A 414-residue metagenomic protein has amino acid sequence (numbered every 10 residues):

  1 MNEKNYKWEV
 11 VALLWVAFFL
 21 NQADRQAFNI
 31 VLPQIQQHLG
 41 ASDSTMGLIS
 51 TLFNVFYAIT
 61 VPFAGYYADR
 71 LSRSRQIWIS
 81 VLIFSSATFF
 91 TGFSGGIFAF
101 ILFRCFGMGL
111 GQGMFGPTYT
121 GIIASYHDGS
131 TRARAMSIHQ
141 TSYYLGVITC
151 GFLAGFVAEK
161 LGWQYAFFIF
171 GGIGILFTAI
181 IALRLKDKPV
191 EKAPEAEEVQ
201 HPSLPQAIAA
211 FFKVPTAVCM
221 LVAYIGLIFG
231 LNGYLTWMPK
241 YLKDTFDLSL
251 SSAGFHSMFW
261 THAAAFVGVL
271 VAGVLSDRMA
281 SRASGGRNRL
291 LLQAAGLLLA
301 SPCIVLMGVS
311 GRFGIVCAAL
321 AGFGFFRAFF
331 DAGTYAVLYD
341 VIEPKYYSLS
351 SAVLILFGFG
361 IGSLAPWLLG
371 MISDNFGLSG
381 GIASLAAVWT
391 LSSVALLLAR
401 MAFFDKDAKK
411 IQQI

Functional and structural regions predicted by a protein language model:
M1-K4, K188-L221, T245: Juxtamembrane intracellular "pre-TM" segments in multi-pass secondary transporters
Q26, N54-P62, V147-I148, H262-L270 (+2 more regions): Residue-level signature of mid-helix packing/kink "hotspots" within the transmembrane helices of 12-pass Major
F28-N29, P215-L270, D331, Y335: Extracytoplasmic gate region of multi-pass secondary transporters
I59-F98: Conserved MFS/SLC helix-loop-helix module at the cytosolic interface between two early adjacent transmembrane helices
L82-G95, L297-G311: C-terminal ends and interior cores of transmembrane alpha-helices in multi-pass membrane transporters/permeases
A87, F98-M114, G314-F329: Hydrophobic core of transmembrane alpha-helices in multi-pass small-molecule transporters, especially MFS/SLC-type
F103-Y144: Cytoplasmic helix-loop-helix junction between adjacent transmembrane helices in 12-TM secondary transporters
H139-D187: Helix-loop-helix hairpin linking two adjacent transmembrane segments in secondary transporters
